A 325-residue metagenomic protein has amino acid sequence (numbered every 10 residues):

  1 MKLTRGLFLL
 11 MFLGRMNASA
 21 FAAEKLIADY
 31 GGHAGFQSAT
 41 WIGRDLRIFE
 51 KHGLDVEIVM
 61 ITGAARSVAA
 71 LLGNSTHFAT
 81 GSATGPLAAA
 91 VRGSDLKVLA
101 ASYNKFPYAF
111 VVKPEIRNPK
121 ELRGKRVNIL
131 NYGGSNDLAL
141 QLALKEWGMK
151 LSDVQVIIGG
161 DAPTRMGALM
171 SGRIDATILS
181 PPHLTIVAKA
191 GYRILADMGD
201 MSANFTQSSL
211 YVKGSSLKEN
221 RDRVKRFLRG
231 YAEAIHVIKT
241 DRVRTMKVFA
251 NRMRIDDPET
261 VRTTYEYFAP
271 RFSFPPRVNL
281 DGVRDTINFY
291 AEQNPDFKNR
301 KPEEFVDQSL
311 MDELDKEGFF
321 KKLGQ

Functional and structural regions predicted by a protein language model:
M1-F8: Bacterial N-terminal signal peptides that target proteins for export
F8-F12, M16: Hydrophobic helical h-region of N-terminal Sec-dependent signal peptides in bacterial secretory/periplasmic proteins
N17-A22: Sec/Tat signal peptide C-region and signal peptidase I cleavage site
A23-S171, D175-P181, I194-M198, A203-N204: Short, glycine-/small- and polar/acidic-enriched structural segments that line small-molecule recognition paths
T84-G85, I157, P163-R254: Pocket-lining segment of extracytoplasmic ligand-binding domains
G134-K150, V154, R229-T260, E303-V306 (+2 more regions): Ligand-binding clefts/hinges and TM-proximal coupling segments of bilobed small-molecule sensing domains
K218-N299: Secondary-structure end/capping motifs
N288-Q325: Conserved C-terminal helix/tail region of periplasmic/extracytoplasmic solute-binding proteins
